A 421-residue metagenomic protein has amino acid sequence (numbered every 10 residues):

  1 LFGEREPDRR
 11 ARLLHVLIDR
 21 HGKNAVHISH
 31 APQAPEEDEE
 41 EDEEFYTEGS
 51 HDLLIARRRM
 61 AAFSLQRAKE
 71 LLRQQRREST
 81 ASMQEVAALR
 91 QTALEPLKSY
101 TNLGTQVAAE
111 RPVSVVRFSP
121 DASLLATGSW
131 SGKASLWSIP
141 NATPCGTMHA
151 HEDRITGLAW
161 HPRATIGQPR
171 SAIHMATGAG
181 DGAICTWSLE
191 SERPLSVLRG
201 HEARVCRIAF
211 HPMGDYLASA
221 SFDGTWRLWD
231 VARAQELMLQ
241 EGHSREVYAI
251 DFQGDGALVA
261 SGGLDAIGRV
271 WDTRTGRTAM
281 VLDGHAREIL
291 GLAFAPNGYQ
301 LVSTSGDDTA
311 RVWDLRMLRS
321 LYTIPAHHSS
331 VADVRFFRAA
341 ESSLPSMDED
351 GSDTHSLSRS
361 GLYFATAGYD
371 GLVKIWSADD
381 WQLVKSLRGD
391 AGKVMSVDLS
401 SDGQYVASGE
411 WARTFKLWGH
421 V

Functional and structural regions predicted by a protein language model:
L1-R111: Intrinsically disordered terminal extensions that flank WD40 beta-propeller domains in eukaryotic WD-repeat scaffold
E4-E6, A34-E36, D42, S50 (+9 more regions): Intrinsically disordered, low-complexity regulatory regions of eukaryotic regulatory proteins
R77-G242, A249-D251, V281-D283, Y322-A326 (+5 more regions): WD40 beta-propeller repeat fold
P212, R233, S244, G254 (+2 more regions): Short, well-ordered alpha-helical segments in soluble proteins
I250, A257-Y369: Eukaryotic tandem repeat interaction scaffolds
Q382-L383: Nucleotide-binding motor/catalytic cores of P-loop/tubulin-like NTPases across gene-expression machines
